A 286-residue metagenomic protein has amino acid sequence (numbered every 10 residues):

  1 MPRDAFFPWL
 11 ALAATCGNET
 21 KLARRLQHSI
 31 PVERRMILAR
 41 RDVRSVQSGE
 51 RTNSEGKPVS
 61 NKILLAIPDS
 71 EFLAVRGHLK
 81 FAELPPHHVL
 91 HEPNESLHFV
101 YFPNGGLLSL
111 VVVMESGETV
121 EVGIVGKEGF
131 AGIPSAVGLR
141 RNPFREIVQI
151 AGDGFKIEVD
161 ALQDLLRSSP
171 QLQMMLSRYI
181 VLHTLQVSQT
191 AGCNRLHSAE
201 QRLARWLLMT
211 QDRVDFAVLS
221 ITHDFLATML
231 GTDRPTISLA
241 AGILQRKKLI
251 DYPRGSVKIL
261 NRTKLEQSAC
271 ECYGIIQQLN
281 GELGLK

Functional and structural regions predicted by a protein language model:
L22, H28: Cationic, low-complexity basic patches in intrinsically disordered or flexible, solvent-exposed regions
I30-P85, F130, S135-V137: Cyclic nucleotide-binding regulatory module and flanking cytosolic helices
H88-I150: Cyclic nucleotide-binding regulatory domains
G123-V181, L185, Q189: Cyclic-nucleotide recognition modules
I150-A151, L166-T232: Polybasic "coupling" helices that flank or enter modular domains
L208-K286: Phosphate-/nucleic-acid-contacting segments
